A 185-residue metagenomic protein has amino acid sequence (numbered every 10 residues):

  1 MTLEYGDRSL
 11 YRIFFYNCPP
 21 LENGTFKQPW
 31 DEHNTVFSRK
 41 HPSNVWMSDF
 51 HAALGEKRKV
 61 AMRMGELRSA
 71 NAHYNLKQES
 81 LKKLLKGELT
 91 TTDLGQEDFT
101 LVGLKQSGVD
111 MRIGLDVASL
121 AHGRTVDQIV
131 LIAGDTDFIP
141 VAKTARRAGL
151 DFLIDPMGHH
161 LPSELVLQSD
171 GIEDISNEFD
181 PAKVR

Functional and structural regions predicted by a protein language model:
M1-L84, Q96-V102, L150-D151, H160: Domain-level signal for Mg2+-assisted phosphodiester chemistry and nucleotide/NA-binding surfaces in nucleic-acid
M64-R185: Nuclease catalytic cores that cleave nucleic-acid phosphodiester bonds, predominantly acidic two-metal-ion
